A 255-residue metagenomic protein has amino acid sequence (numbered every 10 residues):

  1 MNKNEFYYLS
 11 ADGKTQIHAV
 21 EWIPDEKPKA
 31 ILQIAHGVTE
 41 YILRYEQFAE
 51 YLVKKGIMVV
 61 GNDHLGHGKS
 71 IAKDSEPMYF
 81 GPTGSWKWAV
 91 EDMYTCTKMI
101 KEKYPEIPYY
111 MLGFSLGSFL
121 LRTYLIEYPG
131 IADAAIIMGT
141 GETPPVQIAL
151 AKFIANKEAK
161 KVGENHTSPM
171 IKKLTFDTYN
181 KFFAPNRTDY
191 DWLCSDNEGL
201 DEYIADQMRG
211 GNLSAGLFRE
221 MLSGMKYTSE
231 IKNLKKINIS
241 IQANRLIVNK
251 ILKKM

Functional and structural regions predicted by a protein language model:
M1-E26: N-terminal cap/lid segment of alpha/beta-hydrolase-fold proteins
K29-G37: Short beta-strand element of the alpha/beta-hydrolase
H36-E40, S115: Active-site glycine-rich loops that stabilize anionic/oxyanionic intermediates across multiple enzyme folds
R44-S75: Conserved alpha/beta-hydrolase
G81-K101: Alpha/beta-hydrolase active-site loop
Y104-S115: Alpha/beta-hydrolase fold nucleophile elbow
T123-M208: Alpha/beta-hydrolase-fold enzymes
G216-M255: Conserved serine/cysteine hydrolase catalytic core
